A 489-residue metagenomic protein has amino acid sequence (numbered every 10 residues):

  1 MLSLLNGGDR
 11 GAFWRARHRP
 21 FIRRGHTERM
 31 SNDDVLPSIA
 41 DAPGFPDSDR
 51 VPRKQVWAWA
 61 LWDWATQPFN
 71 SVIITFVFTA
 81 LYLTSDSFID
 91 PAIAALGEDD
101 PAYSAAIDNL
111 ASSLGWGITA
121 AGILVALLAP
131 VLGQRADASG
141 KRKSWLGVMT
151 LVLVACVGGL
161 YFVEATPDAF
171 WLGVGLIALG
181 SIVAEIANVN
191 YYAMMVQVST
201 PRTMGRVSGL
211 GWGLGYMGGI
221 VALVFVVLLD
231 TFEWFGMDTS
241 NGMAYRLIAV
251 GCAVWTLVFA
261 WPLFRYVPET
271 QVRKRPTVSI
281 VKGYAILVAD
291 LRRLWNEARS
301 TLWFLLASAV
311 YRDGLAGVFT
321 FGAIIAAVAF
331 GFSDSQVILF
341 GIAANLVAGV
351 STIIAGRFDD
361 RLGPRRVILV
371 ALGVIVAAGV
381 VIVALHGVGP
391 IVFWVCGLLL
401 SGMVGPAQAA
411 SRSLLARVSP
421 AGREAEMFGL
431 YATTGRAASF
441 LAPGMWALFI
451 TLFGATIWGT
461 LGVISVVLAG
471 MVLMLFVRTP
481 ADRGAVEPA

Functional and structural regions predicted by a protein language model:
I39-V56, P268-L306: Juxtamembrane intracellular "pre-TM" segments in multi-pass secondary transporters
I73-N109, T320-Q336: Short amphipathic helix-loop junctions that connect adjacent transmembrane helices in Major Facilitator Superfamily/SLC
I107, D230-A253, L448-V467: A membrane-interface helix-boundary motif in multi-pass transporters
L127-K141, S351-P364: Helix-to-loop junctions at the C-terminal end of transmembrane segments in multipass secondary transporters
S144-G159, R366-V381: Structural signature of the two symmetry-related core transmembrane helices
I186-S199, P406-S419: Intracellular juxtamembrane helix-capping segments at the cytosolic ends of symmetry-related transmembrane helices
G209-D230, T434-A442: Glycine-rich segments within core transmembrane alpha-helices of 12-TM secondary carriers
W255-Y266, L461-A489: Multi-pass alpha-helical transporter architecture, strongest for 12-TM Major Facilitator/SLC carriers used
